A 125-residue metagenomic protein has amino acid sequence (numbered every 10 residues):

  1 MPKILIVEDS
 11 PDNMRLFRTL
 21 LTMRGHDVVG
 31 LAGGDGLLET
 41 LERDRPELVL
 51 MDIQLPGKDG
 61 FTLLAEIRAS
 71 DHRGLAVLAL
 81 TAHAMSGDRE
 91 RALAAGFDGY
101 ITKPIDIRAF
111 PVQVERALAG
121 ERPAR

Functional and structural regions predicted by a protein language model:
E8: Conserved acidic carboxylate
P11-V29: Two-component/phosphorelay signaling modules centered on CheY-like receiver
D12, G33, D59-T62: Acidic catalytic/metal-coordinating carboxylates
R15, I105-V114: C-terminal output helix
G25-G34, E39-T40: Short hydrophobic/Thr-rich beta-strand motif most characteristic of the beta2 strand and flanking loop of CheY-like
E39, F61-R73: Short amphipathic alpha-helix used as the core "switch/output" element in two-component signaling
D52, T81: Active-site residues of response regulator receiver
P56, S70, M85: The feature encodes the CheY-like receiver
